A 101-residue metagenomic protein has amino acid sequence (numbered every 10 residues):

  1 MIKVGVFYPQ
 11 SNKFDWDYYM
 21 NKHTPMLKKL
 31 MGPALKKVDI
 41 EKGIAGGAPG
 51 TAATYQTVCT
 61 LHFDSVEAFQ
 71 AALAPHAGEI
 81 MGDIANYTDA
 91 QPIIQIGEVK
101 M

Functional and structural regions predicted by a protein language model:
M1-M101: Macromolecular interaction modules
